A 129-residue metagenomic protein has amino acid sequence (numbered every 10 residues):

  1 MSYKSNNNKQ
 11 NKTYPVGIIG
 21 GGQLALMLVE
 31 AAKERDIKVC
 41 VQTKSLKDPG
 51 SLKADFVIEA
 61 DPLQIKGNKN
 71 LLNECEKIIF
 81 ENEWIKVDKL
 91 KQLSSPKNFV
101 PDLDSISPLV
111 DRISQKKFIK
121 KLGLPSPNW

Functional and structural regions predicted by a protein language model:
M1-K117: ATP-binding N-terminal substructure of ATP-dependent carboxylate-amine bond-forming enzymes
F118-W129: Rossmann-like NAD(P)H-binding beta-loop-alpha module
